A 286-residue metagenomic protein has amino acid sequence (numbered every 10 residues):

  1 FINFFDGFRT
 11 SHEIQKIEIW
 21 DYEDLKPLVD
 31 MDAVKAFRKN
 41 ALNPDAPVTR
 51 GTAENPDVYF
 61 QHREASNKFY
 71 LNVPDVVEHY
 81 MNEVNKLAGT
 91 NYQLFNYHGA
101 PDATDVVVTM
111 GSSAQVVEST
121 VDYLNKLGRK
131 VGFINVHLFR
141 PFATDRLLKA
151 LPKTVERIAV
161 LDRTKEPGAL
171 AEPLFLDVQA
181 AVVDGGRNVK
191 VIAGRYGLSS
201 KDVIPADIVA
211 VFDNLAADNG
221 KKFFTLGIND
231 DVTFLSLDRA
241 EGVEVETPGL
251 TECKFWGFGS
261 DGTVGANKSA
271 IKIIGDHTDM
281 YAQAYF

Functional and structural regions predicted by a protein language model:
F1-I19, E246-G259, G265: Conserved anion/nucleotide-ligand pocket segment
I2-N96: Conformationally flexible catalytic loops at phosphate/diphosphate-handling active centers
F5-H12, G111-S113, T164-K165, R195-S200 (+1 more regions): Glycine-rich beta-alpha junction loops
H12-I19, E118-T120, T144-R146, A169-P173 (+2 more regions): Short acidic, glycine/serine/threonine-rich loops at helix termini
N82-D105, E118, S236-E252: Glycine-/acidic-rich phosphate or pyrophosphate-binding loops and their flanking alpha/beta elements
L87, P101, V106-H137, T251-F286: Anionic-ligand anchoring segments at beta-strand to alpha-helix junctions in alpha/beta enzyme folds, i.e., glycine
T104-V106, A114, E118, Y123-K126 (+1 more regions): Glycine-rich, anion-gripping cofactor-binding loops and their flanking helix/strand elements in enzyme active sites
R157-E246: Peripheral docking tails and interdomain loops at the edges of cofactor- or intermediate-handling domains
